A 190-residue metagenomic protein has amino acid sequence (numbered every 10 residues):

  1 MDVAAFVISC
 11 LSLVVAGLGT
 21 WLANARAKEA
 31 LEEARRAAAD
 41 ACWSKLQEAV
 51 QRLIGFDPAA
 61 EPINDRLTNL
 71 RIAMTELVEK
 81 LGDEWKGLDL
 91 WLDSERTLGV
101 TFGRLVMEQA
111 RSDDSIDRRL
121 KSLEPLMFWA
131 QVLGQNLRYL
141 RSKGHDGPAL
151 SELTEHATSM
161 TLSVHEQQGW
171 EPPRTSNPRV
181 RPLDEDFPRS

Functional and structural regions predicted by a protein language model:
M1-T68: Membrane-proximal alpha-helical anchors
N64-S190: An amphipathic alpha-helical interaction surface
